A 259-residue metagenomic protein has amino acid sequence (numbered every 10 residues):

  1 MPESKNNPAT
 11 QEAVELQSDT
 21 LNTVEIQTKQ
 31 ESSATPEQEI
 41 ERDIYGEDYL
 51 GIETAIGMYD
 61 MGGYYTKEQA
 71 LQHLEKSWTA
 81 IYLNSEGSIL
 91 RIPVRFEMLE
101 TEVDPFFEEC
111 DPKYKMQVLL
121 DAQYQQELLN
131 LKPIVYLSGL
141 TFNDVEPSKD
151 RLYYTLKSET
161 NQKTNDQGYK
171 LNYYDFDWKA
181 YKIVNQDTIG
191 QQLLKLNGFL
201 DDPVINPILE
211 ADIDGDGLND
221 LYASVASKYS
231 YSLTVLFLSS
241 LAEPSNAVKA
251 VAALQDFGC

Functional and structural regions predicted by a protein language model:
M1-Y173, K249-C259: Acidic, small-residue rich beta-repeat scaffolds with periodic aromatic anchors
Y173, V225-A226: Beta-strand C-termini and the immediately following turn/loop, strongest in propeller blades
W178-I183, T234-L236: Hydrophobic beta-strand positions in blades of beta-propellers and related beta-sheet-rich domains
K182-N197: Surface-exposed loop/turn elements that mediate protein-protein interactions on large endomembrane-trafficking
N197-P203: Extracellular beta-rich ligand/substrate-recognition surface
I205-I213: Beta-propeller blade termini
D214-V225: Acidic/hydrophobic-patterned starts of short beta strands in beta-sheet-rich repeat architectures
Y231-A250: Beta-propeller blade repeat segments, especially FG-GAP/WD-type strand-to-loop junctions in 6- to 7-bladed propeller
